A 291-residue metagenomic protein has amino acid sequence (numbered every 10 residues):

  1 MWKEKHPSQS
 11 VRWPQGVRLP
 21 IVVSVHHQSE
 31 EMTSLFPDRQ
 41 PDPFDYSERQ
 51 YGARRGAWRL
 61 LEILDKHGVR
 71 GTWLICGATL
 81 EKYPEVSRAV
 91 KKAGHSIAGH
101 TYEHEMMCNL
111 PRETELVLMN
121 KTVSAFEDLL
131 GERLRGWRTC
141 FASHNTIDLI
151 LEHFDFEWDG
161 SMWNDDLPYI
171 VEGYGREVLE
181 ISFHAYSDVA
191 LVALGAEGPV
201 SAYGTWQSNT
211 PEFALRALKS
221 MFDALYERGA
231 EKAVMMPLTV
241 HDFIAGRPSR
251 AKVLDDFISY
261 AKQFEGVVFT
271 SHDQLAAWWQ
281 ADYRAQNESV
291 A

Functional and structural regions predicted by a protein language model:
M1-D188, L215-L238, I244-A291: Catalytic alpha-helical scaffold of carbohydrate-active enzymes acting on polysaccharides/glycoconjugates
L134, S201-E212, D242-F243: Surface-exposed cleft-lining segments at the edges of enzyme active sites
S182-Q207: Glycine-rich, positively charged active-site loop/lid region within alpha/beta enzyme cores that binds and organizes
